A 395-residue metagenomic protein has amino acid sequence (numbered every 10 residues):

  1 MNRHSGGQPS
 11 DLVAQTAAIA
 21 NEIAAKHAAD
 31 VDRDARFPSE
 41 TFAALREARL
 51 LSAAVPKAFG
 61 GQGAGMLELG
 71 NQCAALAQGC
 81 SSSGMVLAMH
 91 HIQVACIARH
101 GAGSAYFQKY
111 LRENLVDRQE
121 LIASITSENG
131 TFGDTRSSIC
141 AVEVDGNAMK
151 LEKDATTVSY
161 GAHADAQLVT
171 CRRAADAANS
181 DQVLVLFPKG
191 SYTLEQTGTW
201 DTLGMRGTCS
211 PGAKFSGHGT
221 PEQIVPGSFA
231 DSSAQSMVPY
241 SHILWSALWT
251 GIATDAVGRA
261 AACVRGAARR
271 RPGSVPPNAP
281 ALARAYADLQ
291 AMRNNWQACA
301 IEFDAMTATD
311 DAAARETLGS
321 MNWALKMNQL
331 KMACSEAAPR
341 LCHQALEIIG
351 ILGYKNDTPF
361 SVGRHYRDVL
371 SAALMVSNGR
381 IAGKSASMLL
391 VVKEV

Functional and structural regions predicted by a protein language model:
A14, G251-T254, P280-Q290, N328 (+3 more regions): Generic structural signal for well-ordered, non-transmembrane alpha-helical segments in soluble/cytosolic regions
A28-D32, A291-A333, L346-I349, G353-N356: C-terminal helix-coil-helix/basic helical segment that borders enzyme active sites and/or dimer interfaces and provides
S39-E47, S52-S159: Glycine-rich flavin
D154-L194: A short core secondary-structure module
T156-G161, S241-W245, M375-V376: Glycine-rich phosphate/pyrophosphate-binding beta-alpha loops
W200-Q290: Glycine-rich beta->alpha junctions and the first turn(s) of the following alpha-helix
R340-E347, G383: Short segments within alpha-helical structural elements
I349-V395: Glycine-rich phosphate/cofactor-binding loops in nucleotide/flavin-utilizing enzymes
